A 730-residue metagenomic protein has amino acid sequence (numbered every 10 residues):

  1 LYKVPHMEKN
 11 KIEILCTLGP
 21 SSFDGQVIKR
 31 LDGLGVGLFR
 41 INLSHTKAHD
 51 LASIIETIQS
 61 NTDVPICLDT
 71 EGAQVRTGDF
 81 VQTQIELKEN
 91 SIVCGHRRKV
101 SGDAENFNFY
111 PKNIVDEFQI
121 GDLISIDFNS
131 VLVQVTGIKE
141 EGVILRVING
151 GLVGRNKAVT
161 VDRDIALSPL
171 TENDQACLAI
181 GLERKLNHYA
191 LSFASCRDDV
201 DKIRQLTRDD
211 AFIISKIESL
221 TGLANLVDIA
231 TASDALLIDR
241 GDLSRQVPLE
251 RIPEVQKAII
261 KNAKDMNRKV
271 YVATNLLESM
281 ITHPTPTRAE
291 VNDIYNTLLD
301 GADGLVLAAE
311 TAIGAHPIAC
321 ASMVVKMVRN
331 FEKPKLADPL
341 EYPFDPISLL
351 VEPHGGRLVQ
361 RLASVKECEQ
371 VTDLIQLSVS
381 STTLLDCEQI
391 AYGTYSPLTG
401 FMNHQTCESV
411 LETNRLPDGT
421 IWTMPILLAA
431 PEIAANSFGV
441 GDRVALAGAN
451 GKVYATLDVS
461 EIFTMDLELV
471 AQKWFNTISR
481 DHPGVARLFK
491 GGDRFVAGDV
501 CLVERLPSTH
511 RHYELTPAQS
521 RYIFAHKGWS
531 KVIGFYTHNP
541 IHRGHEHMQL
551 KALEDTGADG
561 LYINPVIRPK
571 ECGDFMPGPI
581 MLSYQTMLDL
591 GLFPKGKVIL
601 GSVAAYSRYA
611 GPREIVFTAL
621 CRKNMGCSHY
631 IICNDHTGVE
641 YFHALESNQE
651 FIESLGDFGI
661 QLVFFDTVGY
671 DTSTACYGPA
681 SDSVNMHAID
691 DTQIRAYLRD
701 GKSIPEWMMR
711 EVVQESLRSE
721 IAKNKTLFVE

Functional and structural regions predicted by a protein language model:
Y2-F344: Non-catalytic helical/linker scaffolds that mediate oligomerization, partner binding, and domain coupling around large
D345-E730: Active-site cores that bind ATP or allylic diphosphates and position pyrophosphate for catalysis
